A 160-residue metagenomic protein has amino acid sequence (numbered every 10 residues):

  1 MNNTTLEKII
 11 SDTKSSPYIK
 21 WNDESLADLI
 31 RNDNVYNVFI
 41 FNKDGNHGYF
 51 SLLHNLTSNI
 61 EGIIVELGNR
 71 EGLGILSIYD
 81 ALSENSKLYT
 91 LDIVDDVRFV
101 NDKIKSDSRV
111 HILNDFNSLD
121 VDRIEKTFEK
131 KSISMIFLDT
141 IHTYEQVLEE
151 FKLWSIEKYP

Functional and structural regions predicted by a protein language model:
M1-F137, I141-P160: A short alpha-helical cap/connector motif
